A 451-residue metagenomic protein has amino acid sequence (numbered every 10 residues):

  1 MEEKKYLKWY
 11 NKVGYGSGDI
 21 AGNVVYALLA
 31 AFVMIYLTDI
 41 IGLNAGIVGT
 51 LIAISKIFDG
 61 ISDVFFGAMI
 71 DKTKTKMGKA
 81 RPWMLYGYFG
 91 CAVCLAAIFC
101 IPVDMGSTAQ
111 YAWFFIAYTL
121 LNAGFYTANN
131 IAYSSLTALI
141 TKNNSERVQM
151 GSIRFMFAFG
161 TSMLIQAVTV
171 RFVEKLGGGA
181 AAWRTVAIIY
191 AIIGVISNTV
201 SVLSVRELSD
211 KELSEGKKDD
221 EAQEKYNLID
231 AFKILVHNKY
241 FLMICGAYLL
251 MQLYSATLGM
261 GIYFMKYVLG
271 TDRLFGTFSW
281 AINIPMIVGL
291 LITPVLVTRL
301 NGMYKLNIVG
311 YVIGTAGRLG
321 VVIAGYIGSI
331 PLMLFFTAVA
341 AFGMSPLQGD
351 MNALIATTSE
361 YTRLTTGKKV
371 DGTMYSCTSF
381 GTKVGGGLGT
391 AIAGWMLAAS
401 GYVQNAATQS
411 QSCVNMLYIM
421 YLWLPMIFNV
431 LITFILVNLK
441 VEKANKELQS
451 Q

Functional and structural regions predicted by a protein language model:
E2-Q451: Membrane-embedded alpha-helical bundles of multi-pass transporters/translocases, especially carrier/permease families
